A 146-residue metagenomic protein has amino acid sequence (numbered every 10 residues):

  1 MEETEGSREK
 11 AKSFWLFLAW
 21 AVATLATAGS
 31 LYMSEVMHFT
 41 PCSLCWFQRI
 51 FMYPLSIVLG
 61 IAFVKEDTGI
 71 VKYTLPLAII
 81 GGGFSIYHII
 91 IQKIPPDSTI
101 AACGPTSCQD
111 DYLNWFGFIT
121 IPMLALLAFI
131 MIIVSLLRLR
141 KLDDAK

Functional and structural regions predicted by a protein language model:
M1-L44, M52-G60, V64-K146: Secretory/periplasmic and organellar redox-cofactor proteins
Q48: Cys/His-rich metal-chelating microdomains
